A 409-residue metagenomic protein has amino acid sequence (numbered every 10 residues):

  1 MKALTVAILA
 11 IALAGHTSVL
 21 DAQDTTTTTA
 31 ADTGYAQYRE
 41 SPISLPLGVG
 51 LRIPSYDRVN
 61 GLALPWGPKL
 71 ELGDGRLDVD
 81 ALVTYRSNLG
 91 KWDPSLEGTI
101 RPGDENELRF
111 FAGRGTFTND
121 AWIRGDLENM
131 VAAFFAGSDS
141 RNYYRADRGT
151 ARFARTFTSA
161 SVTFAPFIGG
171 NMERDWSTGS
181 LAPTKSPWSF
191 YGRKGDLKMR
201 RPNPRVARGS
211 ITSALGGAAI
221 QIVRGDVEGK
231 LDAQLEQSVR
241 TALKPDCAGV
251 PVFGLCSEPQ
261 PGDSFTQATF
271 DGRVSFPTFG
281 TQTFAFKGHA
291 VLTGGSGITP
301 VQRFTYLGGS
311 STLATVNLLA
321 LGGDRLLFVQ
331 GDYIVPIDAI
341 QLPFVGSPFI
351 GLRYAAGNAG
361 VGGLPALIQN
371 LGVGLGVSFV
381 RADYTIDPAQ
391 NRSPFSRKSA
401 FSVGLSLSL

Functional and structural regions predicted by a protein language model:
M1-L4: Positively charged n-region of N-terminal signal peptides that target proteins for export
V6-H16: Bacterial N-terminal signal peptides
T17-A22: Boundary at the C-terminal end of the N-terminal hydrophobic targeting segment
T28-Y38, P42, E107-A154, P183-L352 (+3 more regions): C-terminal outer-membrane beta-barrel translocator/porin domains of Gram-negative envelope proteins and their
D32-A81, L231-Q237, P348-Y354: Transmembrane beta-strand segments of Gram-negative outer membrane beta-barrel proteins
L70-L72, Y85, G98-P102, R155-F157 (+6 more regions): Residue-level signature of outer-membrane beta-barrel architecture
D74-V79, D104-F110, A160-P166, D175-S177 (+4 more regions): Repeated loop/turn-to-beta-strand initiation elements of outer-membrane beta-barrel proteins
D80-N88, P388: Conserved short loop/turn motifs at secondary-structure junctions
